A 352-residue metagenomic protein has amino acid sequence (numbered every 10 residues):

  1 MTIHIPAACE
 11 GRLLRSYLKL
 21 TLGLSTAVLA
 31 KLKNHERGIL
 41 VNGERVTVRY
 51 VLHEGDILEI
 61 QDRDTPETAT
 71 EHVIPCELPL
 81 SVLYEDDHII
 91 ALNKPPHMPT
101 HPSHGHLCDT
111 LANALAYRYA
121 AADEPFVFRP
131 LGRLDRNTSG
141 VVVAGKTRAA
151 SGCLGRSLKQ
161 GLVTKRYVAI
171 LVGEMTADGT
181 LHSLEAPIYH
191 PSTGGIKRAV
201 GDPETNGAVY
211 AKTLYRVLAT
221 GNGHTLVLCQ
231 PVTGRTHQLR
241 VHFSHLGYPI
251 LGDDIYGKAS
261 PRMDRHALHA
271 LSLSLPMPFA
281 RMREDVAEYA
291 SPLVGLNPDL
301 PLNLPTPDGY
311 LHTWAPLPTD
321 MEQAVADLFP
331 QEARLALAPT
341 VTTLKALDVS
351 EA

Functional and structural regions predicted by a protein language model:
M1-A352: RNA pseudouridine synthases
